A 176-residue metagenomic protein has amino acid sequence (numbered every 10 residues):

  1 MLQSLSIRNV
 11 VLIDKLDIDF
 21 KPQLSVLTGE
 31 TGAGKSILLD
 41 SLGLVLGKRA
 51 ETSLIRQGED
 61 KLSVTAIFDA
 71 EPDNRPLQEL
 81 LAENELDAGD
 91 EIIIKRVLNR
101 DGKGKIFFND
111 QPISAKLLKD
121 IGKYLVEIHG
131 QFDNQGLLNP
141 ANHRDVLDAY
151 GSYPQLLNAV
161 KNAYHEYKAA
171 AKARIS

Functional and structural regions predicted by a protein language model:
S4-Y167: Gly/Lys-enriched N-terminal cap/neck module of very large, oligomeric protein machines
E166-S176: Extended alpha-helical coiled-coil "stalk/arm" regions that act as elongated linkers or oligomerization scaffolds
